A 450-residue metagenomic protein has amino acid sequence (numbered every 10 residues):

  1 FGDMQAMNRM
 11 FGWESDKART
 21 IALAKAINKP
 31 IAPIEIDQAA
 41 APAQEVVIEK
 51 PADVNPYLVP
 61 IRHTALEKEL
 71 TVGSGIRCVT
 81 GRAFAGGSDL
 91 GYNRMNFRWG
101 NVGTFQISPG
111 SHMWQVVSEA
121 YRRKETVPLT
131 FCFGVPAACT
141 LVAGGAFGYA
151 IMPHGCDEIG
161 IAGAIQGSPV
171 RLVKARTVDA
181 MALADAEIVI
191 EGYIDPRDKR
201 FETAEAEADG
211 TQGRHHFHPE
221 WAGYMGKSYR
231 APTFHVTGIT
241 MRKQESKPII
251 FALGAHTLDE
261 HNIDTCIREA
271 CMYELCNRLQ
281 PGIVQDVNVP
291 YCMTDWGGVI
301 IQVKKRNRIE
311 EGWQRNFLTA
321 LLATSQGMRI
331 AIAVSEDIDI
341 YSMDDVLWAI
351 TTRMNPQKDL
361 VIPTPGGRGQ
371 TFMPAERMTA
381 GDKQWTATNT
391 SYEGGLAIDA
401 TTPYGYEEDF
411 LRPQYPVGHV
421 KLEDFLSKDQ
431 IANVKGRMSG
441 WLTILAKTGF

Functional and structural regions predicted by a protein language model:
F1-T233, T237-F450: Extended, highly charged
